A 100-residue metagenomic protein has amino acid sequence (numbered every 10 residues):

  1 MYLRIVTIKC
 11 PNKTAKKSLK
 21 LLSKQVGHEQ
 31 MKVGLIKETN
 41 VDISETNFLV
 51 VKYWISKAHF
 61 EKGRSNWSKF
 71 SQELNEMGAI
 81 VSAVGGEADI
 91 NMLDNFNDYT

Functional and structural regions predicted by a protein language model:
M1-L49, Y53-K69, E76-T100: Short S/T/G/P-rich N-terminal loop/turn motif that feeds into the first structured element of a domain
